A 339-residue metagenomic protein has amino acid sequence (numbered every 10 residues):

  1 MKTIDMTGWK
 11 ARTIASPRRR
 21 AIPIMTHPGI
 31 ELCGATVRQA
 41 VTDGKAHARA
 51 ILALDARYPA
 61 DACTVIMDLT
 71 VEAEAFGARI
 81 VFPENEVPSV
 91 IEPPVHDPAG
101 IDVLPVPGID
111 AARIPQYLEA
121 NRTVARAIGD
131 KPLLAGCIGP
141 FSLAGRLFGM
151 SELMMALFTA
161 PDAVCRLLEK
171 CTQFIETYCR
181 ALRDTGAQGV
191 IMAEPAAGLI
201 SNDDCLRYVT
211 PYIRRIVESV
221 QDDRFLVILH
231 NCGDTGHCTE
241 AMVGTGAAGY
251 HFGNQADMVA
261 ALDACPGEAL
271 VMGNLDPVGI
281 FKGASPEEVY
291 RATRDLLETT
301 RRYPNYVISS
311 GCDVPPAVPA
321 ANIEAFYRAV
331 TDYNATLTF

Functional and structural regions predicted by a protein language model:
M1-G29, V37, G108-F339: Active-site loop segments of alpha/beta catalytic cores
P28, L32-C33, A56-E74: Active-site loop/lid in soluble adenylation, ligation, and acyl-transfer enzymes
G34-T36, T70-N85: Glycine-rich loop at the start of a catalytic domain that most often binds anionic cofactors/ligands
A35-D43: Surface-exposed strand-loop-strand hairpins of Gram-negative outer-membrane beta-barrel proteins
H47-I66, A181-Q188, G244: Catalytic domains of carbohydrate-active enzymes, especially glycoside hydrolases
L69-E72, V87-P88, P140-S142: A short acidic, glycine/proline-enriched capping/turn motif at secondary-structure boundaries, especially helix N-cap
I80, L104, I280: Short clusters of hydrophobic/aromatic residues that line enzyme substrate/ligand-binding pockets
N85-T123: A gly/proline- and charged-residue-enriched helix-loop-helix capping module
